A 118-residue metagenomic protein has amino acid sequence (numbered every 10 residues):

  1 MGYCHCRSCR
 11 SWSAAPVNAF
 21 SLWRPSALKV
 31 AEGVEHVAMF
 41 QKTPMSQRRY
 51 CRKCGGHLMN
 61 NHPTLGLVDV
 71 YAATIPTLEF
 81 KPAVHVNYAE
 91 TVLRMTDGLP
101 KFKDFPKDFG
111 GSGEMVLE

Functional and structural regions predicted by a protein language model:
M1-E118: A short Gly-Trp-Pro
